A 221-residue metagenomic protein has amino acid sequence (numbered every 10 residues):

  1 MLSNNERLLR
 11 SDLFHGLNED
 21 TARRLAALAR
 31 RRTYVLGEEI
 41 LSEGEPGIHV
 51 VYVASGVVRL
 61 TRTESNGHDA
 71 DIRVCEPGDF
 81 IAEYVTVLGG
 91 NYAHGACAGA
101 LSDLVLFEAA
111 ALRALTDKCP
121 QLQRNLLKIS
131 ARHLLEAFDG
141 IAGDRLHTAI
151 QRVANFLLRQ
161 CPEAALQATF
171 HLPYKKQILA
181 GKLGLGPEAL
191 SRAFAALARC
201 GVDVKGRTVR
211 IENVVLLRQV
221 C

Functional and structural regions predicted by a protein language model:
M1-L36, F80-I81, V85-V87: Cyclic nucleotide-binding regulatory module and flanking cytosolic helices
L13, E38-A100: Cyclic nucleotide-binding regulatory domains
L17, V53, C75-E76, G99 (+3 more regions): A conserved hydrophobic position in a structured secondary element of the catalytic/binding core that shapes
R23-R24, I40-G44, A164: Short loop/turn motifs at secondary-structure junctions and domain boundaries
D71-A131, L135: Cyclic-nucleotide recognition modules
G99-A100, D117-G186: Polybasic "coupling" helices that flank or enter modular domains
L158-C221: Phosphate-/nucleic-acid-contacting segments
